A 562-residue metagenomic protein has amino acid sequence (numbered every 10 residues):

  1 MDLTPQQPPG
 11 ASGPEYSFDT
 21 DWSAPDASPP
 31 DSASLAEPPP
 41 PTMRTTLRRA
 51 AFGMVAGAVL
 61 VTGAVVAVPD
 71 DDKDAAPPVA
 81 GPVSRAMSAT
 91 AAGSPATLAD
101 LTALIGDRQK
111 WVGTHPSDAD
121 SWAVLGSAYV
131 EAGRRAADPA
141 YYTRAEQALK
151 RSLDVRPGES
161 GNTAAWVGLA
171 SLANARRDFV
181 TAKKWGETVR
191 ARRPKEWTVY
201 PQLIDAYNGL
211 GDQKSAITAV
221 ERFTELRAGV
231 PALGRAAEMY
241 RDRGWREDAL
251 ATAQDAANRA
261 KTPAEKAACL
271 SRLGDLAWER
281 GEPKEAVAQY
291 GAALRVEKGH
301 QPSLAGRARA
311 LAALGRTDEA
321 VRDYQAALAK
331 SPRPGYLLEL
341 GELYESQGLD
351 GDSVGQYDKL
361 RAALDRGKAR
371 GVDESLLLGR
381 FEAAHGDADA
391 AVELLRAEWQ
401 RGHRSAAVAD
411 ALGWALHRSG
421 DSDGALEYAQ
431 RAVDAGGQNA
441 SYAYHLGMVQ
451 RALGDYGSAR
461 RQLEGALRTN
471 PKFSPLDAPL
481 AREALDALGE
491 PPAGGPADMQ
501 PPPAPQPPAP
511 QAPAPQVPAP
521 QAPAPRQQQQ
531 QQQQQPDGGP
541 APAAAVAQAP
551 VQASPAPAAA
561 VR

Functional and structural regions predicted by a protein language model:
L3-R156, G161, P471, A478-D486 (+3 more regions): N-terminal leader/linker segments that initiate helical-solenoid repeat arrays
P116, P157-S160, P194, R227-A228 (+8 more regions): Short coil turns that delineate tetratricopeptide repeat
S121, N162-A165, V199, A232-L233 (+6 more regions): TPR alpha-solenoid repeat register
V124, G168, Q202, R235-A236 (+8 more regions): Canonical tetratricopeptide repeat
S127, E131-R134, S171, D205 (+9 more regions): Residue-level recognition of tetratricopeptide repeat
